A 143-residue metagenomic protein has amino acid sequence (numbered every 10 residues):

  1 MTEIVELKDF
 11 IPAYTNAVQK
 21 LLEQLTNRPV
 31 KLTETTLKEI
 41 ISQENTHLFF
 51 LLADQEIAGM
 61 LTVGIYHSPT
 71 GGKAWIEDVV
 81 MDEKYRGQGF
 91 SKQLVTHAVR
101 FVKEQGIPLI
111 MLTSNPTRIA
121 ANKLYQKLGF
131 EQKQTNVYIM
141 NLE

Functional and structural regions predicted by a protein language model:
M1-K31: Short amphipathic alpha-helix that is part of the acyltransferase structural core
P29-F50: Active-site rim helix/loop that mediates acceptor-substrate recognition in acyltransferases
F50, E56-I65, W75, V80: Conserved beta-strand in the GNAT
I65-Y66, M140: A short acidic/small-residue loop/turn micro-motif
Y66-I76, R86, E131-Q134: A conserved beta-turn-beta hairpin within the catalytic core of GNAT-like acetyltransferases that forms part
M81, G87-R100, K123, K127: Conserved acetyl-CoA-binding loop-helix of GNAT-fold acetyltransferases
K92, P116-Q134, I139-M140: Conserved active-site alpha-helix within GNAT-family acetyltransferase domains
V95, V102-S114: Conserved GNAT acetyl-CoA-binding A-motif
